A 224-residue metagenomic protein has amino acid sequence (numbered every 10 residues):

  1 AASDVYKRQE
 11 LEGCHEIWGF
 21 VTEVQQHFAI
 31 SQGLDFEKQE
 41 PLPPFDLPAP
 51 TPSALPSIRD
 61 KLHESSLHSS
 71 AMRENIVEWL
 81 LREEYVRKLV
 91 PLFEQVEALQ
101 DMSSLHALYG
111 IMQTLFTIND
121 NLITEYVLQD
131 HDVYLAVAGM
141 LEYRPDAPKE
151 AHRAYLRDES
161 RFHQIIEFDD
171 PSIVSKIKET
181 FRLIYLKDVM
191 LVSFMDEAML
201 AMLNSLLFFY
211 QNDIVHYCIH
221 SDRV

Functional and structural regions predicted by a protein language model:
A1-Y6: Short, small-residue-biased leader/transition segments that mark boundaries at the very start of proteins
E10-D35, D146-A147, Q164: Eukaryotic acidic, Ser/Thr-rich intrinsically disordered low-complexity regions
E16-G19, E23, S53, S57 (+8 more regions): Acidic, Ser/Thr-rich intrinsically disordered and amphipathic helical segments
G33-V86: N-terminal alpha-helical scaffolding segments that mark the starts of alpha-solenoid/helical-repeat architectures
L42-L47, P91-D101, M140-R144, L183-S193: Helix-loop junctions that connect tandem helical modules in alpha-solenoid scaffolds
T51-S70, L92, M102-F116, M195-L207: HEAT-repeat alpha-solenoid elements in large eukaryotic scaffold proteins
E74-M140, R144: General structural concept
Q113-F116, D120-V224: Alpha-helical repeat/alpha-solenoid scaffolds of the HEAT/ARM/MIF4G superfamily and closely related elongated all-alpha
